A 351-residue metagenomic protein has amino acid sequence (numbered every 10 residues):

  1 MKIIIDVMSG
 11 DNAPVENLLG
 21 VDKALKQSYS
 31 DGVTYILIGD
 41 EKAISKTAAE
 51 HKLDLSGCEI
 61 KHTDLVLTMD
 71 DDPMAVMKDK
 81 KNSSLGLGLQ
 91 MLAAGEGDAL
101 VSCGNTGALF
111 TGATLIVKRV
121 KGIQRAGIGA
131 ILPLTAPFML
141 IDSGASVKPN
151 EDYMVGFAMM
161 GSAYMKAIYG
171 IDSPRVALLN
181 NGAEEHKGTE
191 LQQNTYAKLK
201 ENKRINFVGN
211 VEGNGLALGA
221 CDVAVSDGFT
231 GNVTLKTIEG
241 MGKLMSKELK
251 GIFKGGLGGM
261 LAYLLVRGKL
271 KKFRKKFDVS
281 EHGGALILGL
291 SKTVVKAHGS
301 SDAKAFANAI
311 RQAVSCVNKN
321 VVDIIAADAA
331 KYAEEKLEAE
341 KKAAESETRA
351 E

Functional and structural regions predicted by a protein language model:
M1-I5, D11-V15, S30-D31, K46 (+4 more regions): N-terminal charge/polar-biased segments
I5-V15, M77, A145-V155, K296-A303: Short, glycine-rich nucleotide/cofactor-binding loops
D6, Q27-S30, K52-D54, M77 (+12 more regions): Solvent-exposed alpha-helices and their adjacent loops that cap or buttress functional pockets in soluble metabolic
A13-L18, N82-A93, A99-A113, V120 (+6 more regions): Short glycine/serine/threonine-rich phosphate/pyrophosphate-binding segments that cradle anionic phosphate groups
A13-L18, S28-I36, S45, H51 (+4 more regions): Glycine-rich phosphate/diphosphate-binding loop of Rossmann-like nucleotide-binding domains
L53-G97: Phosphate/nucleotide-donor binding subsite
T114-G127, I131-M139, A220-A224, G228-E338 (+1 more regions): Glycine-rich phosphate/nucleotide-binding loop
